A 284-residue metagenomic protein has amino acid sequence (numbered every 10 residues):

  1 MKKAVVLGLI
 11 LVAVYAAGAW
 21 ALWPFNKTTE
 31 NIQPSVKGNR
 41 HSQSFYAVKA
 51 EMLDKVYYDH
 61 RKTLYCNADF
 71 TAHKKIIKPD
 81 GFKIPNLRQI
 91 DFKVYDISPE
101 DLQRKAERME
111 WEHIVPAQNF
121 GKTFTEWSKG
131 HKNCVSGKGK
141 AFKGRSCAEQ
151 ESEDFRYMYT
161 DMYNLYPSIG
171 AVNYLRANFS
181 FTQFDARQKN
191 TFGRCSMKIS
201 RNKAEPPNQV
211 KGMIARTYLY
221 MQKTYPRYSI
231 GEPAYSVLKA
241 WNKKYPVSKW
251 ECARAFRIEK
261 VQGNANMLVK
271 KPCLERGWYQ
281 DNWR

Functional and structural regions predicted by a protein language model:
M1-E107, T125-C134, D185-R201, W278-R284: Nuclease and nuclease-like effector domains acting on nucleic acids or nucleotide cofactors
E100-R284: Domain-level detector of nuclease and nuclease-like folds in predominantly extracellular/periplasmic contexts
